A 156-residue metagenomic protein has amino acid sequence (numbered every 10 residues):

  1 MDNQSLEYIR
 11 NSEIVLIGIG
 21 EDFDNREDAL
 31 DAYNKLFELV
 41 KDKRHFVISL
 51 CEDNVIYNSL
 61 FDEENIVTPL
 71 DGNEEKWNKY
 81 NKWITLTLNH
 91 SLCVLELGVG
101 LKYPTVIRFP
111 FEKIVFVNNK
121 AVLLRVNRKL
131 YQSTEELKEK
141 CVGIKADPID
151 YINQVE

Functional and structural regions predicted by a protein language model:
M1-E156: Conserved catalytic alpha/beta core of Sir2/sirtuin-type deacylases, generalized to analogous enzyme cores that bind
